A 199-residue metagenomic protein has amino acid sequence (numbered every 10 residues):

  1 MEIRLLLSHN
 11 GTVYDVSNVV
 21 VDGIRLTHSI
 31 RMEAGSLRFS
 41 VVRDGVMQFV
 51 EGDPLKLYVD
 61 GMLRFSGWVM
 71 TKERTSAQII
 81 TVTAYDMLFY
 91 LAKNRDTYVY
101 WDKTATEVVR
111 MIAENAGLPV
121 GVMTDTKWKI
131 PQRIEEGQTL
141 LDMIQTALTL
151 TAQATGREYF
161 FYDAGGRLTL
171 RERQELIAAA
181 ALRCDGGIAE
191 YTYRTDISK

Functional and structural regions predicted by a protein language model:
M1-R95, A178-I197: Assembly/oligomerization scaffold segments
L26, M87-D96, V109-E135: N-terminal export/assembly leaders
E73-A77, L91-N94, D102-E107, A116-V122 (+1 more regions): Low-complexity, flexible helical/coil segments
I79-I80, D86-L88, T124-S198: Short beta-strand-centered interaction patches in the first periplasmic/extracellular domains of large envelope
V99: Aromatic/histidine-rich interaction motifs
D102-G117, G137-L150: Polar, S/T/G-rich
T104-M111, Y191-K199: Short, cationic low-complexity segments
